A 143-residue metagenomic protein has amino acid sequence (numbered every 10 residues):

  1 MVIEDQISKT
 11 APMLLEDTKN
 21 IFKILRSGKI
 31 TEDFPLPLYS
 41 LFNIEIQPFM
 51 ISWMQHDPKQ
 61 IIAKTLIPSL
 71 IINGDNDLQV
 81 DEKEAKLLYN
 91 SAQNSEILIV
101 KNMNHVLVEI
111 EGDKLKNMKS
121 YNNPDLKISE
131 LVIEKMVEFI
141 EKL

Functional and structural regions predicted by a protein language model:
M1-S52, H56-K59: Accessory cap/linker subdomain of secreted extracellular hydrolases
M13, M54, V80, K127-V132: Soluble or luminal CAZymes and related metallo-dependent hydrolases
N20-R26, E96-I110: Short, solvent-exposed beta-strand-terminating loops
Q60-A63, K86, N90, E134 (+1 more regions): Solvent-exposed, polar/charged alpha-helical surfaces in well-ordered, non-transmembrane soluble domains, broadly
T65, I71-N73, D77: Short beta-strand/loop motif that positions the catalytic acidic residue of the alpha/beta-hydrolase fold
I67, V80-N94: Short alpha-helix in the alpha/beta-hydrolase fold that links the catalytic acid
N76-V80, H105-V106: Acidic catalytic loop of the alpha/beta-hydrolase fold
M103-L143: Catalytic active-site module of serine/aspartate enzymes centered on a nucleophile-bearing elbow/loop
